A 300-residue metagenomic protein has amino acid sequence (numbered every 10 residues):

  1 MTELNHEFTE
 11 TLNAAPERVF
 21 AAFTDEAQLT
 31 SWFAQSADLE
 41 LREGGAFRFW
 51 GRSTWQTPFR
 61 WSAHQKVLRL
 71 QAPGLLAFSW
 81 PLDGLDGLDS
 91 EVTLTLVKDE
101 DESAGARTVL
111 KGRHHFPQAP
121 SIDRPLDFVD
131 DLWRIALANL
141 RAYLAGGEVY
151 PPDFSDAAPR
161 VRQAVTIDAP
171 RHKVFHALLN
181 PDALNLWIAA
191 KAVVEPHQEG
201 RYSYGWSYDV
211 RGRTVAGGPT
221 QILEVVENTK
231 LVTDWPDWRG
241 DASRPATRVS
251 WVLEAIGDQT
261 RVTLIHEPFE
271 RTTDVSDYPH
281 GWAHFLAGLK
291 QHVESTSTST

Functional and structural regions predicted by a protein language model:
M1-D38, R42, N139-A142, E148-V193: Hydrophobic ligand-binding cavity/cleft-lining segments
T2-T11, A15-D127: Ordered, small/hydrophobic-rich secondary-structure cores
N5, S79-R134, Q221-E224, D234-A283: Beta-strand/loop substructures that line and gate deep hydrophobic ligand-binding cavities in soluble
E7-T9, S62-H64, E91-T93, R162-A164 (+5 more regions): Well-ordered beta-strand positions in beta-sheet-rich domains
V19, L29, F47-F49, V67 (+12 more regions): Hydrophobic pocket/interface hotspot
D38-L82, V193-G240: Glycine-rich portal/gate segments that line the openings of hydrophobic small-molecule binding cavities
L137-A145, L286-E294: Short amphipathic alpha-helical signal-transduction/dimerization elements
L144-P152, V293-T300: Short alpha-helical interdomain "coupling" segment at the junction between an upstream regulatory sensor module
